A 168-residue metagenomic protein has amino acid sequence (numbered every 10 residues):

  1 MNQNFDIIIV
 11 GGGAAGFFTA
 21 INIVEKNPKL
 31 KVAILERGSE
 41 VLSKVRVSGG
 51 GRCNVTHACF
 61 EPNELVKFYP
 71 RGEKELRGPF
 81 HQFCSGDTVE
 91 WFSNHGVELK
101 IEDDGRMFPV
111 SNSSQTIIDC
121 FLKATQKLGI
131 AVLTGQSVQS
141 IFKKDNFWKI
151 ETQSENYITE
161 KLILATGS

Functional and structural regions predicted by a protein language model:
N2-A15, A33: Beta1/beta-strand and adjacent pyrophosphate-binding region of the FAD-binding site in flavoprotein oxidoreductases
I8, V24-G50: Glycine-rich FAD pyrophosphate-binding loop
G16-T19, T166: Short glycine/serine/threonine-rich phosphate/pyrophosphate-binding segments that cradle anionic phosphate groups
I21, E25, K123: Short, well-ordered alpha-helices that flank and scaffold nucleotide-derived cofactor binding pockets
L30-V32, L99, L162: Hydrophobic anchor at the start of a short beta-strand that flanks the dinucleotide cofactor-binding loop
G50-I101: Glycine-rich active-site loop/strand segments that organize a redox cofactor
L76-C84, D103-K123, L133: Short beta-strand to alpha-helix junction loop
Q115-T116, C120-S168: Predominantly flavin-linked oxidoreductase catalytic cores and closely associated redox partners
